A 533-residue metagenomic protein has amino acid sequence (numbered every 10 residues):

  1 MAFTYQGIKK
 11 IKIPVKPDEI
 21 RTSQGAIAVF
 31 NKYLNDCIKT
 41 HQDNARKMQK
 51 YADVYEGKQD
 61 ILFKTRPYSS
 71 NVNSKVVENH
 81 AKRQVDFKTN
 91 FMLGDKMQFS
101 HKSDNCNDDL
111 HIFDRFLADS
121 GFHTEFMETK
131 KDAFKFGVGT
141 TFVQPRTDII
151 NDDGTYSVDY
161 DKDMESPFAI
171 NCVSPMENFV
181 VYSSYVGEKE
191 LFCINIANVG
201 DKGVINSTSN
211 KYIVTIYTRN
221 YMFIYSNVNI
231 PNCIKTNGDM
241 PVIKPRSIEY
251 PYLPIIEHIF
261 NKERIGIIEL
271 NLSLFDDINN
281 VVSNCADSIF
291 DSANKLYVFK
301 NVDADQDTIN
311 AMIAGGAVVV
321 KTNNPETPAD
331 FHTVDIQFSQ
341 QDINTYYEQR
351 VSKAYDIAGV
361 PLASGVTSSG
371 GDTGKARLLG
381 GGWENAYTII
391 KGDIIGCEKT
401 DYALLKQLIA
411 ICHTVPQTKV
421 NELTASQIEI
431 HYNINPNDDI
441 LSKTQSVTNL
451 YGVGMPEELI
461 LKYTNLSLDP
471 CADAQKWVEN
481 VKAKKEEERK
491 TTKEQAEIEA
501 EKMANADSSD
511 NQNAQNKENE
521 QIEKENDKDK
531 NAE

Functional and structural regions predicted by a protein language model:
M1-C172, N516-N519, E523-E533: Extended, helix-rich architectural segments
A28, N171, N195, V199 (+5 more regions): Short stretches within intrinsically disordered, low-complexity N-terminal or propeptide regions
H41-N44, Y55, Q59, D119-M127 (+13 more regions): Short secondary-structure junctions and interdomain/linker hinges
K88, N195, N206-T215, N220-M222 (+3 more regions): Polar/charged side chains located within well-ordered beta-strands of beta-rich proteins
N105, D109, A118-F126, A133 (+6 more regions): Short amphipathic alpha-helical segments
M127-E263: Extended, regular secondary-structure scaffolds
I234-L378: Extended, charged amphipathic alpha-helical segments
N310-T327, V334, F338-D342, Q349-E533: C-terminal helix-loop subdomains that flank or include functional centers
